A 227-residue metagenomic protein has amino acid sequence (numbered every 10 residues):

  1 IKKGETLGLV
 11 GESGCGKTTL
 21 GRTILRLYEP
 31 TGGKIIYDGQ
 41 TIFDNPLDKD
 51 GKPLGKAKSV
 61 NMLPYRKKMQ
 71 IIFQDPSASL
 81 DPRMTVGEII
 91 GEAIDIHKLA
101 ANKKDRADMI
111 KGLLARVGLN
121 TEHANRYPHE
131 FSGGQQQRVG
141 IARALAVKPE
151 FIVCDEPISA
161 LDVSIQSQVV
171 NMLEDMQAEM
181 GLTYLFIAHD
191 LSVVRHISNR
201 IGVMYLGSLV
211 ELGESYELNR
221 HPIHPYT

Functional and structural regions predicted by a protein language model:
E12, P157, L161, I165-T227: P-loop NTP-binding/switch modules centered on Walker-like glycine-rich loops
L25: Helix-to-loop junction immediately C-terminal to a conserved catalytic motif
G33-L47, G51-P53, Y65: Conserved ABC transporter NBD signature motif
I90, I141, V169: Hydrophobic anchor residue at the start of the ABC signature
K104-E122: Conserved ABC ATPase "signature" region
Y127-F131, Q135: Conserved ABC ATPase signature
A146-E150: A short, proline-enriched helix->beta-strand linker immediately N-terminal to the Walker B motif in ABC-type P-loop
